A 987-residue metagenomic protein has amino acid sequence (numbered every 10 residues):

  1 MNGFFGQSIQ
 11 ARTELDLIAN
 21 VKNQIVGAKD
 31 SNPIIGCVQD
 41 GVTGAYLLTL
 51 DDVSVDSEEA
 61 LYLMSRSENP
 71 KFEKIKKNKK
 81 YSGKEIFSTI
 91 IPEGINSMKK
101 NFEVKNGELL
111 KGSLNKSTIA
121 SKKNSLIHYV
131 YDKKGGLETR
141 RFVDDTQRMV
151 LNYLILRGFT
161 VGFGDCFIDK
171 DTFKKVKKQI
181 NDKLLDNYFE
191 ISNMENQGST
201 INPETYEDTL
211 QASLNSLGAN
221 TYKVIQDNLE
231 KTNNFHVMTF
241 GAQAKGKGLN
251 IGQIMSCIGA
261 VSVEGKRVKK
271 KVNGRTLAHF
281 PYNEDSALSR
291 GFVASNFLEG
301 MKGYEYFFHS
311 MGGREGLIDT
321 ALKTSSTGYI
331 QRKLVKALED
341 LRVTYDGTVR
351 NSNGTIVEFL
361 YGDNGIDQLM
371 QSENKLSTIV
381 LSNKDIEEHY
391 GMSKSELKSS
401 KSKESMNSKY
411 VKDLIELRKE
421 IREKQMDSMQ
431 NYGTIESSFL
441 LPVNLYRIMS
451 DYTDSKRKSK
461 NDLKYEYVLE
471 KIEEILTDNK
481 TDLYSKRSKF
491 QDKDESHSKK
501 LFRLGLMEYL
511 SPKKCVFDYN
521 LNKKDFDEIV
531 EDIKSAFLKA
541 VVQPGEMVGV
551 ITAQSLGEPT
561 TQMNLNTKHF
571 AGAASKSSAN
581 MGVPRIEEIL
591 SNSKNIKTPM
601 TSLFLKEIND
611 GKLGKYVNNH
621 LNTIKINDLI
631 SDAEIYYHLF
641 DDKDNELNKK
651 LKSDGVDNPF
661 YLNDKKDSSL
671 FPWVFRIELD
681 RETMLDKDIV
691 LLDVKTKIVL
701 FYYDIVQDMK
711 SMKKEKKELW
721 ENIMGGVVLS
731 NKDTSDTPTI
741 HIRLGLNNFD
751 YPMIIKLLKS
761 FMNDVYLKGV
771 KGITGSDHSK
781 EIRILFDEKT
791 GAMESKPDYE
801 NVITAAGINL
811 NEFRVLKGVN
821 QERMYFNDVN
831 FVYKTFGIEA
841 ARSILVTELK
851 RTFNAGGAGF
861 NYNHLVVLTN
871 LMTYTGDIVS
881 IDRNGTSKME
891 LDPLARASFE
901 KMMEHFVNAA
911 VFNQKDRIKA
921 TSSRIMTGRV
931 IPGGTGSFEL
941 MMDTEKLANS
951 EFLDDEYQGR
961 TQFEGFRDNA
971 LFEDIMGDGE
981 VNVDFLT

Functional and structural regions predicted by a protein language model:
N2, Q10-A11, N20-N115, K123-D144 (+2 more regions): Intrinsically disordered, low-complexity regulatory segments
G6, N20-N23, L47-D51, Q147 (+9 more regions): Hydrophobic/aromatic-lined pockets within catalytic cores
E14: Active-site-flanking segments in enzyme catalytic domains
L17-C37, S286-L322: Polyanion-binding loop/helix "lid" in catalytic or ligand-binding cores
I34-I35, I119, E138-T139, T172-Q179 (+9 more regions): Secondary-structure capping and boundary motifs in well-ordered enzyme cores
A120-V130, N196-I201, H309-E315: Short, charged/polar, low-complexity loop and linker segments that flank or interrupt alpha-helical bundles
V143, M149, Y153-H236, F240-K247 (+5 more regions): Extended, well-ordered alpha-helical scaffold/bundle regions in very large, multi-domain proteins
T146, V150, M255, F307-M311 (+3 more regions): Short alpha-helical scaffolding segments that buttress acidic/His motifs in well-ordered protein cores
